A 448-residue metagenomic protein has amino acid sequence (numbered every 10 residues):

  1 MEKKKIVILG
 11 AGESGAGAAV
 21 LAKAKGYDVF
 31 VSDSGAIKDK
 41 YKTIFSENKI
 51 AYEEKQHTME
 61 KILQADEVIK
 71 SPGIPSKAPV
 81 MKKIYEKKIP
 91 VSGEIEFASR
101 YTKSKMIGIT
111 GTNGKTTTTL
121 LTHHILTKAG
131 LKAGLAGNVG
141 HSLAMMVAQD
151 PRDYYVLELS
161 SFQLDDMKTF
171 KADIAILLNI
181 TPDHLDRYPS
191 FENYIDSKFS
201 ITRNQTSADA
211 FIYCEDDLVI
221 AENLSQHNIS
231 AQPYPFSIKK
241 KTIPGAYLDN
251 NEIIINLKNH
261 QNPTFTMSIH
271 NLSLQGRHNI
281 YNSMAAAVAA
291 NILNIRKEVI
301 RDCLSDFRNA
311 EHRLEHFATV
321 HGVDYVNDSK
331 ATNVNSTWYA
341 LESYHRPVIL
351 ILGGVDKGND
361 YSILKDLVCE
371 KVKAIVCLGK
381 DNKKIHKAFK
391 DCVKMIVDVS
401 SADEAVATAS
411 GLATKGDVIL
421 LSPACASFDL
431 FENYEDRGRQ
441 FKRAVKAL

Functional and structural regions predicted by a protein language model:
M1-G93, F97, Q275, K387: N-terminal leader/targeting and accessory segments in enzymes
E2-K5, G15-K25, K132, M267-K373: Nucleotide phosphate-binding/pyrophosphate-handling subdomain across enzymes that bind or process nucleotide phosphates
K4, K23-A24, M59-L63, P72-E215 (+4 more regions): Phosphate-binding loop of NTP-binding sites
G12, G35, V139, D216-D217 (+1 more regions): Residues in the short beta-alpha loop(s) of Rossmann-like NAD(P)-binding domains
D28-S34, F211-E215, I351-L352, K371-K380: Short internal beta-strands
V29-D33, G134-L135, V156, P235 (+1 more regions): Short beta-strand "acidic-cap" motif of Rossmann-like dinucleotide-binding folds
K42-T43, S362-D417: C-terminal helical cap/extension that packs against the catalytic core of soluble nucleotide-cofactor enzymes
K55-Q56, S92-E96, I229-L248, C303-S305 (+2 more regions): Beta-strand->loop->alpha-helix junctions that form or flank phosphate-binding loops in nucleotide-handling enzymes
